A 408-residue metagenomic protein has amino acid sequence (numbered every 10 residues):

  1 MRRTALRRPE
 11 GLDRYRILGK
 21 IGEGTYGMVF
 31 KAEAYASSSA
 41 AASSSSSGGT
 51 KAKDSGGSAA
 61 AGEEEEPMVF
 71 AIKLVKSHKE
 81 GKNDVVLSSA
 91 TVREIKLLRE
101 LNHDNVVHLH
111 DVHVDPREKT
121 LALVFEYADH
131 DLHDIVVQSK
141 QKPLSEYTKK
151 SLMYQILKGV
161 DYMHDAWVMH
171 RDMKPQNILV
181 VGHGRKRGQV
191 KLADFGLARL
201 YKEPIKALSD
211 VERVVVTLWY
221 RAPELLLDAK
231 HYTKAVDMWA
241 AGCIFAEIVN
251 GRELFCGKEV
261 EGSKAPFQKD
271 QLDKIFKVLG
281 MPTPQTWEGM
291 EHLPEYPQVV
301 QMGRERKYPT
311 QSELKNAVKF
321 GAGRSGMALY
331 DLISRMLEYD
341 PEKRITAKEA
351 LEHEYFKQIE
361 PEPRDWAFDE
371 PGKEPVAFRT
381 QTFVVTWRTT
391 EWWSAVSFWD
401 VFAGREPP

Functional and structural regions predicted by a protein language model:
M28: Conserved N-lobe ATP-binding subsite of Hanks-type protein kinase domains, especially the beta3 VAIK lysine
K53, G62-F70, L74-N102: Conserved N-lobe beta3->alphaC-helix segment of eukaryotic protein kinase catalytic domains
N102-D111: Conserved HxN/HPN-centered segment at the entrance to the catalytic loop of eukaryotic protein kinase-like domains
E118-D131: Conserved short submotifs of the Hanks-type protein kinase catalytic core that shape the nucleotide-binding pocket
L152-M153: Activation segment signature within eukaryotic-like protein kinase domains
L279-S334: C-terminal lobe substrate-recognition/regulatory segment of protein kinase catalytic domains
K357, P361-P408: C-terminal intrinsically disordered, low-complexity extensions immediately downstream of enzyme catalytic cores
